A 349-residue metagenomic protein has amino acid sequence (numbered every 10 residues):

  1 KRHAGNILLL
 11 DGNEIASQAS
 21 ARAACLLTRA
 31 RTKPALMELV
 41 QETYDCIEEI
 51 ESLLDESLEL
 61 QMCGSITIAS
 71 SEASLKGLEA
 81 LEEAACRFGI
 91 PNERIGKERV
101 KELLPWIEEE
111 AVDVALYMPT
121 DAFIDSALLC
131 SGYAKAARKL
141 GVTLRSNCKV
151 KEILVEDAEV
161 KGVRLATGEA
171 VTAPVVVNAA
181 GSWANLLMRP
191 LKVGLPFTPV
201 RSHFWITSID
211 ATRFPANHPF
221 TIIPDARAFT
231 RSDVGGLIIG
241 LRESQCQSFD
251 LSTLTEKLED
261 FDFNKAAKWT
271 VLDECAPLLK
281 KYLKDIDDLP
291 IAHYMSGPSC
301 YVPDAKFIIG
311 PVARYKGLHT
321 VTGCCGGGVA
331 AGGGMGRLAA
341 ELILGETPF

Functional and structural regions predicted by a protein language model:
R2-A21: Glycine-rich FAD pyrophosphate-binding loop
A24-L103, R227-F229, F263: Dinucleotide-binding Rossmann-like beta1-alpha1 core, especially the glycine-rich loop that anchors the ADP
L26, T32, D121-S126, D225-R227 (+2 more regions): Glycine-rich phosphate/pyrophosphate-binding beta-alpha loops
L60-M62, P196-S202, L283-M295: A short coil-to-beta-strand element that immediately follows conserved catalytic motifs
R94, A313-F349: C-terminal lid/capping helical subdomain adjacent to the catalytic/cofactor pocket in oxidative enzymes
L116-V175: Helical element adjacent to the flavin cofactor pocket in flavoenzyme catalytic cores
G168-P219, E346: Central helical "cap/lid" subdomain
A211-G317: Active-site lid/adjacent beta-loop-alpha segment flanking the redox-cofactor pocket in flavoenzymes
